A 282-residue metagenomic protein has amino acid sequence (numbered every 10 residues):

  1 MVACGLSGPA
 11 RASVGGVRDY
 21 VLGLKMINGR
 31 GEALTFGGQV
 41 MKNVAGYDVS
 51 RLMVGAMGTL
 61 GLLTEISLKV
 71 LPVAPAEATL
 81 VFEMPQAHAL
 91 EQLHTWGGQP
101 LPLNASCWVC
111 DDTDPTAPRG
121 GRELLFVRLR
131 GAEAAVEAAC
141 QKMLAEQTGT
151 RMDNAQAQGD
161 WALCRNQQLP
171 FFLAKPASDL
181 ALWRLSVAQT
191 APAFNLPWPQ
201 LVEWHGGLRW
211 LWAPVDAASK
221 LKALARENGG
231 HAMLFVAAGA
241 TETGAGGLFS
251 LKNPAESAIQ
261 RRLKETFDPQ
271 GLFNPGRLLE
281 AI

Functional and structural regions predicted by a protein language model:
M1, D19-L22, L279: Short, glycine/charge-rich beta-strand/loop segments that flank catalytic centers and engage negatively charged groups
A3, L22-P176: C-terminal substrate-binding/cap subdomain adjacent to the FAD-binding core in PCMH-type and related FAD-linked
C4-P9: Short Pro/Gly-enriched beta-strand edge/turn motifs at strand-loop
A12-S13, G37: Short beta-alpha junctions and helix-cap segments that line functional grooves
S13-G15, T116, Q200: Residues embedded in well-ordered secondary-structure elements
V14-D19, G31: Short loop/turn motifs at secondary-structure junctions and domain boundaries
V17-Y20, Q141-M143, L263-P269: Short, basic, helix/turn surface patches
E32, T150-I282: Conserved glycine-rich FAD pyrophosphate-binding loop
